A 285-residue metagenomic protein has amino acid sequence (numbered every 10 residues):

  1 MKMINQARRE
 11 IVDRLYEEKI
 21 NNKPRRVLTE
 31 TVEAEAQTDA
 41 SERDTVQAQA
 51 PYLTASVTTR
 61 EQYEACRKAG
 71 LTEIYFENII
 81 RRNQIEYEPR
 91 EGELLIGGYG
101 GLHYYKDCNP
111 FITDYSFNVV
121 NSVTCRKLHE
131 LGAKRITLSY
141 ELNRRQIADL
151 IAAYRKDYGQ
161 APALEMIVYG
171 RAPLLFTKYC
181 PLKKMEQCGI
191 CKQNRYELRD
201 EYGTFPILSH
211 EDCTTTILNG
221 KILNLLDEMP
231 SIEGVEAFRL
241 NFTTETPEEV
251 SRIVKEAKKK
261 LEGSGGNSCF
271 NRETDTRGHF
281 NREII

Functional and structural regions predicted by a protein language model:
M1-I285: Active-site pocket-lining/capping segments in soluble small-molecule metabolic enzymes
